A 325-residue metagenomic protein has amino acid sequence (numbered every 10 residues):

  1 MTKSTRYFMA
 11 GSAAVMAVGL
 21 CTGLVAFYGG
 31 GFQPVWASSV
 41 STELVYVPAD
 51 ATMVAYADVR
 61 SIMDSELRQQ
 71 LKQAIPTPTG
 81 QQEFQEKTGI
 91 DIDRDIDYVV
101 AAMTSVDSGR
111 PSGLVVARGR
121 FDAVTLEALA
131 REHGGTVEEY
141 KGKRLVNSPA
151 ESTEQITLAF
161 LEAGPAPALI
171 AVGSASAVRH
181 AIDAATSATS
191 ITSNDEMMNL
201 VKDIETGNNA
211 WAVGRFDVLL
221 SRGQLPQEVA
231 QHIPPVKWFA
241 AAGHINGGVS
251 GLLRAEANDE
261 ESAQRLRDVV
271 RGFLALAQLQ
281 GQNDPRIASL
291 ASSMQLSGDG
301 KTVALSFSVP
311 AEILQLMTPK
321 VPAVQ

Functional and structural regions predicted by a protein language model:
M1-T5: N-terminal Lys/Arg-rich, disordered targeting/topogenic segments
R6, G11, G19-V25, P34-S39 (+1 more regions): Leucine-rich, highly hydrophobic segment in Treponema pallidum outer-membrane-associated proteins
A26-K72: N-terminal mature-domain "stem" immediately C-terminal to a signal peptide or N-terminal signal-anchor/transmembrane
S38-V40, Q82-E86, L129-A159, Q224 (+1 more regions): A cross-kingdom feature marking solvent-exposed beta-strand/loop segments within repeated, beta-rich binding/scaffold
V54, S61-A74, V201-D217: Predominantly extracellular/luminal regions of secreted and cell-surface proteins, especially disulfide-bonded
A55-Y56, I90-E196, L253-E256, L305-V324: Single conserved position on a long alpha-helix in the C-terminal lobe of the eukaryotic protein kinase
D58-T104: Extracytoplasmic/periplasmic/luminal assembly and interaction segments in envelope/secretory/respiratory proteins
S65, Q69-F84, G113-G135, A255-L276: Short, solvent-exposed recognition patches
